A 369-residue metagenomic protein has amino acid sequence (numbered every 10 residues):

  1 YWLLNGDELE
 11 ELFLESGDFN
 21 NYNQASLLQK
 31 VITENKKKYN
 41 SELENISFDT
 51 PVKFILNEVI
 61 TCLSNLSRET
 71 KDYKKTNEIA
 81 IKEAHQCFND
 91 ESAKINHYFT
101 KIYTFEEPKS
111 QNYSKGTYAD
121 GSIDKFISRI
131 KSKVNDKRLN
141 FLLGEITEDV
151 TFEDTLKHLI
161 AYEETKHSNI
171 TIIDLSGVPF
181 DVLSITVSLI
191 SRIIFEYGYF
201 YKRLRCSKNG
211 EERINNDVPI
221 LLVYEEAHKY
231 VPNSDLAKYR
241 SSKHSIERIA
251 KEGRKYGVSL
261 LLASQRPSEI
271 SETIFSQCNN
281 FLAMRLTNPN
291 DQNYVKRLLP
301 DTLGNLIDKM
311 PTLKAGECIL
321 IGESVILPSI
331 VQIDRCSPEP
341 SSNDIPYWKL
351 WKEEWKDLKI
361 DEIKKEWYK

Functional and structural regions predicted by a protein language model:
Y1-S245: P-loop NTPase motor domains
L4, G121, I173, T287-N290 (+2 more regions): Short coil/turn linker and secondary-structure boundary residues
L4, V178, A227, P289 (+2 more regions): Generic structural motif
E15, H244-Q332: Conserved ATP-driven motor cores of ASCE-family P-loop NTPases powering translocation/secretion/packaging/pilus
Q24-N45, D308-E339: Conserved AAA+ ATPase small/helical "lid" subdomain
C62-A80, K251-G253, L260, T302-C318 (+1 more regions): Short secondary-structure transition/capping segments
V187-S191, N279, P300, R335-S337: Short, solvent-exposed amphipathic alpha-helical segments in soluble enzyme and RNA/protein-processing domains
A315-K369: Conserved P-loop NTPase motor module
